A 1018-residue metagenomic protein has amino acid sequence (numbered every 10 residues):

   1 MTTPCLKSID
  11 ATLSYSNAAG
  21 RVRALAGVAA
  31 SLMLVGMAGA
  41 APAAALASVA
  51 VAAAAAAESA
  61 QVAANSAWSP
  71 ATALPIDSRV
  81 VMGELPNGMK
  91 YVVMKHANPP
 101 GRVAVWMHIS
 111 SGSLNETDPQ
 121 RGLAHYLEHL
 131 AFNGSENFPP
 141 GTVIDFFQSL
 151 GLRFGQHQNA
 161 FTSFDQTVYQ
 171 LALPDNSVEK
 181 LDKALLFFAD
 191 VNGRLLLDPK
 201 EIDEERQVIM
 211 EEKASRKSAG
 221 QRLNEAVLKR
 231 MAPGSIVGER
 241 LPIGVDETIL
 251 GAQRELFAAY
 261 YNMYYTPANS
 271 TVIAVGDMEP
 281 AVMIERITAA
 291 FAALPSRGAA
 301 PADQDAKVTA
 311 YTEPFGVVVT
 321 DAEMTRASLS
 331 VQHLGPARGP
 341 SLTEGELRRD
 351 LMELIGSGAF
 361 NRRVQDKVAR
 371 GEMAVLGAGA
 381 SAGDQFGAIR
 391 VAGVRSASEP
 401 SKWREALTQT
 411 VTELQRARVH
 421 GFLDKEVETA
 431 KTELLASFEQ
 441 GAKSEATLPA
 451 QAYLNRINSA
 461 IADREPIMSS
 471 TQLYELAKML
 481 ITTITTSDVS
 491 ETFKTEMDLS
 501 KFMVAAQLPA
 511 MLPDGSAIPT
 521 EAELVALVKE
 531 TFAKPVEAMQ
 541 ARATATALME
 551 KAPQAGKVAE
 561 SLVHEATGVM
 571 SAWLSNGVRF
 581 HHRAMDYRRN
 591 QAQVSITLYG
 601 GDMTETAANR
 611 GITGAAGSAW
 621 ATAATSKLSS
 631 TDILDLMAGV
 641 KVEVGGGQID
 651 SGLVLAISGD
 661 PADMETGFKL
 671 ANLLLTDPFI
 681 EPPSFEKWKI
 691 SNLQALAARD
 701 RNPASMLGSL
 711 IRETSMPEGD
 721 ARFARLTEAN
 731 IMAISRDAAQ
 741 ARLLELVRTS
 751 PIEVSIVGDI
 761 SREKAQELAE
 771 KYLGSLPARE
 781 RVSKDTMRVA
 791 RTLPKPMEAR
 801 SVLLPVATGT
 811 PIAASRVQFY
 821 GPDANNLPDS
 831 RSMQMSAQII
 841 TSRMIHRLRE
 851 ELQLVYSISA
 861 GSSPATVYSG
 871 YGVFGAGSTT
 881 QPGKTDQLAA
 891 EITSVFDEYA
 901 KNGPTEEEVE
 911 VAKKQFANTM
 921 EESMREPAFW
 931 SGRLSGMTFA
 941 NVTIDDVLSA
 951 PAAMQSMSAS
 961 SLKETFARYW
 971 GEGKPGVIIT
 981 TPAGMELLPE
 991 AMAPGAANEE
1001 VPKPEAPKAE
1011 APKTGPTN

Functional and structural regions predicted by a protein language model:
P4-A50: Gram-negative bacterial Sec-dependent N-terminal signal peptides
A43-V93, E279-E353, S357, N361-Q365 (+10 more regions): Proteolytic maturation boundary segments
V92-K95, P99-D118, G122-Y126, G141-D190 (+14 more regions): M16 family metallopeptidases and their MPP-like homologs
L130-F138: Metal-associated gating/positioning segment near the N- to mid-region
N159-A160, Y261-Y264, V319-D321, G383-F386 (+8 more regions): Replace "in large, NTP-powered and nucleic-acid-processing enzymes" with "in large, NTP-powered factors and other
L195-D203, P678-E686: Short secondary-structure capping/junction motifs at helix and strand boundaries
E201, R206-A214, A219-P233, V237-P267 (+5 more regions): Hydrophobic, small-residue-rich alpha-helical packing segments that form membrane-like cores
E255-M283, I731-A765, A769-E770: Internal metal/ion-chelating core segments
